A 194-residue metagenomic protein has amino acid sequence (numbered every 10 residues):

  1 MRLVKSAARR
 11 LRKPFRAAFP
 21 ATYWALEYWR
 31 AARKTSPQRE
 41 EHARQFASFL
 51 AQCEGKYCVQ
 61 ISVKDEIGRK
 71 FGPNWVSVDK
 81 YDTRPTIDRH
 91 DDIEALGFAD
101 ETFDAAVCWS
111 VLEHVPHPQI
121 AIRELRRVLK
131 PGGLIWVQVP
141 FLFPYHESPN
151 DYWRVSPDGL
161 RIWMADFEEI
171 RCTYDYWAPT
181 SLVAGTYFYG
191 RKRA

Functional and structural regions predicted by a protein language model:
M1-E41: Membrane-proximal basic amphipathic "stem/tether" segments
E40-H42, I87-D88: Short gly/ser/thr-rich secondary-structure transition/capping motifs
A43-A47: S-adenosylmethionine
F49-H146, S156-D158: Conserved SAM-binding loop
K64-D65, T173-A178: Short, solvent-exposed loop/turn elements at beta->coil junctions and helix N-caps that rim active or binding pockets
S148-D151, A184-T186: Residues that flank catalytic or metal-binding motifs in active/ligand-binding sites
D151-R171: Short alpha-helix
T180-A194: Core SAM-dependent methyltransferase catalytic element
